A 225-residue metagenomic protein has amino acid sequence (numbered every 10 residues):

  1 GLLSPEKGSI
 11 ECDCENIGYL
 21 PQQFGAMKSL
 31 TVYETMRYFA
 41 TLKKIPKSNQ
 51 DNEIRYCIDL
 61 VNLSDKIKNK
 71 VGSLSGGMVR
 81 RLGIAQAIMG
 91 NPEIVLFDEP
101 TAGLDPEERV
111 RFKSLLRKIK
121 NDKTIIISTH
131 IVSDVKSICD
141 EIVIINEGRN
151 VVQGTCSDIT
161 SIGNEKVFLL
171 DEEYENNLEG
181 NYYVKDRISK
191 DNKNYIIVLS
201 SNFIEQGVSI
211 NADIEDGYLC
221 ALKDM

Functional and structural regions predicted by a protein language model:
K28-L42: Q-loop/switch helix immediately C-terminal to the Walker
R37, T41, S48-K66: Conserved ABC ATPase "signature" region
K70-G77: Conserved ABC ATPase signature
I84: Hydrophobic anchor residue at the start of the ABC signature
V95-D98: Catalytic Walker B motif of ABC-type/P-loop ATPase nucleotide-binding domains
F112-I197: ABC transporter nucleotide-binding domain
Y182-M225: C-terminal coupling/interaction segments
